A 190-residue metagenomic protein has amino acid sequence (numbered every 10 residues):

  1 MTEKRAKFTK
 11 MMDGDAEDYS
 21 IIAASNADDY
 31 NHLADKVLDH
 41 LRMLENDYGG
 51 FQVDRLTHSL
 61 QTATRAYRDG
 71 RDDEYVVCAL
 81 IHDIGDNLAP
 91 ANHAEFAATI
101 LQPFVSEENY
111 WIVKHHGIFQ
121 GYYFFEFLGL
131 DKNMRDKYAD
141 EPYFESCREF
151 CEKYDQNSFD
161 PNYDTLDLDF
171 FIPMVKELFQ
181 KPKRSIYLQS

Functional and structural regions predicted by a protein language model:
M1-L80, I84-S190: Metal-dependent phosphohydrolase cores
